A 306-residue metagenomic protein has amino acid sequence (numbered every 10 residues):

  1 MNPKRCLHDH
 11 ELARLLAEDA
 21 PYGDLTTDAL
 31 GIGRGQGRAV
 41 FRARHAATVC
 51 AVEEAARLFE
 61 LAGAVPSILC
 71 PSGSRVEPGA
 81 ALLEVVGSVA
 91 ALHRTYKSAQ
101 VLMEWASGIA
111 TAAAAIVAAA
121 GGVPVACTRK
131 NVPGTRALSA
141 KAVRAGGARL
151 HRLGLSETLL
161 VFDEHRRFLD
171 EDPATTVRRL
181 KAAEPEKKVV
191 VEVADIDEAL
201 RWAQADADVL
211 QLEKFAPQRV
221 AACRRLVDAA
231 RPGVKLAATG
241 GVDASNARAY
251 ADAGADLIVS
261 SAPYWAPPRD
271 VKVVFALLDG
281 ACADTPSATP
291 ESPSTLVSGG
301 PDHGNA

Functional and structural regions predicted by a protein language model:
N2-A205, V209, F215-A222, L226 (+3 more regions): Acidic/glycine-rich phosphate/pyrophosphate-binding loops and surrounding catalytic core that coordinate Mg2+
A182, T295-L296, G300: Compositionally biased, low-complexity repeat tracts
R224-L226, R248-A251, S260-P286, V297 (+1 more regions): C-terminal helical cap(s) of enzyme catalytic domains, especially alpha/beta-barrels
A230-P232: Helix C-cap/helix->beta junction micro-motif
G240: Periplasmic-binding protein-like
A244: Acidic, divalent-metal-coordinating active-site segment for phosphoryl/phosphodiester hydrolysis, typified by short
